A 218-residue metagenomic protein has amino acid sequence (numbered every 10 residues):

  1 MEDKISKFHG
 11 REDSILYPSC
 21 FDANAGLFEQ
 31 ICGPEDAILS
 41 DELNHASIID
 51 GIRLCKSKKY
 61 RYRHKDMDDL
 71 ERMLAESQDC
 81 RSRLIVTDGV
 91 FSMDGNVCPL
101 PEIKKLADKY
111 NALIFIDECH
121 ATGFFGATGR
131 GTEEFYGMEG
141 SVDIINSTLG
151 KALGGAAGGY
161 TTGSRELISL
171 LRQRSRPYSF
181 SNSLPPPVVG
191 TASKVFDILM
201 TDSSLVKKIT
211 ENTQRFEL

Functional and structural regions predicted by a protein language model:
E2-G26: Short loop-beta-helix segment that forms the pyridoxal 5′-phosphate
S19, L39-C55: Substrate-binding/gating loop at the entrance of the active-site cleft, primarily in PLP-dependent aminotransferase-like
L27-A46, N212: Conserved PLP-anchoring active-site segment centered on the Schiff-base-forming lysine
P34, L54-K56, Y110, G140-S141: Short, structured coil segments at secondary-structure junctions
Y60, H64-I116: Active-site phosphate-binding strand-loop segment of PLP-dependent enzymes
C98, P186, S193-L218: Conserved PLP-dependent catalytic core of the aminotransferase class-I/II
T128, E134-L170: Active-site PLP attachment segment
